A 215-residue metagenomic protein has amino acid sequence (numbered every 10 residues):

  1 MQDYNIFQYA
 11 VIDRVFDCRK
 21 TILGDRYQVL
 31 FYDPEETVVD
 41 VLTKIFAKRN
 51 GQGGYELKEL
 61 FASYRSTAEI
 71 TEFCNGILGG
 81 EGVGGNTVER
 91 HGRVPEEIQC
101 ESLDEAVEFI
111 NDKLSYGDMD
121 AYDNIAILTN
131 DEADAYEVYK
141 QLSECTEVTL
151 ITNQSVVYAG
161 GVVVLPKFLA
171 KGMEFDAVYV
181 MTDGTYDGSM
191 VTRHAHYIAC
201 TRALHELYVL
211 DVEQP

Functional and structural regions predicted by a protein language model:
D3-P215: Conserved helicase motor core of SF1/SF2 NTP-dependent helicases
